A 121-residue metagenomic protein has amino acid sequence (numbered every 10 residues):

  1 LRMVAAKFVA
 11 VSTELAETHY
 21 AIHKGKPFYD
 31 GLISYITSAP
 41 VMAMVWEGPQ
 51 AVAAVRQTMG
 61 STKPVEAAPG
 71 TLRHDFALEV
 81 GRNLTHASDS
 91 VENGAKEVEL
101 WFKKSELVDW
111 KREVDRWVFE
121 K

Functional and structural regions predicted by a protein language model:
L1-K121: Non-catalytic terminal and connector segments of soluble metabolic enzymes
